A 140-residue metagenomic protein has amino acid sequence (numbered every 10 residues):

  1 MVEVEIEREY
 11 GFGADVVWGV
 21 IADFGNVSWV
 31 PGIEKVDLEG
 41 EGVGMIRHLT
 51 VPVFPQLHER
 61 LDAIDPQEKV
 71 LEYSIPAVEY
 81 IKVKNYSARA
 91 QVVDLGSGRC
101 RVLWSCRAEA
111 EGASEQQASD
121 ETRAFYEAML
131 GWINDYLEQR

Functional and structural regions predicted by a protein language model:
M1-G42: Hydrophobic ligand-binding cavity/cleft-lining segments
I6-R8, A90, W104-C106: A structural signal for short, well-ordered beta-strand segments
V17-I21, V27, R47, L61 (+3 more regions): Hydrophobic pocket/interface hotspot
S28-G32, D37-L38, P52-R99, R107-E111 (+1 more regions): Hydrophobic-ligand binding "helix-grip"
M45-V51: Short aromatic-glycine motifs in intrinsically disordered, low-complexity regions
R101, R107-R140: A conserved amphipathic terminal alpha-helix motif
